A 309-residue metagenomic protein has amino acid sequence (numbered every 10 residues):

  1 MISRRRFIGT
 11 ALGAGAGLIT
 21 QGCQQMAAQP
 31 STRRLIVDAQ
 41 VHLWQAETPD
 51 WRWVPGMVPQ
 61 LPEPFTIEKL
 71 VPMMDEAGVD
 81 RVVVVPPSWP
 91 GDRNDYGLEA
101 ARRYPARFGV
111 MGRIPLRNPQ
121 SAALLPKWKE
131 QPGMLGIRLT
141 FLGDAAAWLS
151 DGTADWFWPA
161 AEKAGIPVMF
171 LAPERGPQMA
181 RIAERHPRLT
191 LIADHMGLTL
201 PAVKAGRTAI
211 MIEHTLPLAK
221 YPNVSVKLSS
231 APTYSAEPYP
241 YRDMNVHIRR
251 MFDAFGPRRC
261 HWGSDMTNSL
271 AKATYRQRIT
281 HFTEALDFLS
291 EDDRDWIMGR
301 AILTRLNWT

Functional and structural regions predicted by a protein language model:
I2-Q25, Q29-A39, P55-R81, R249-R250 (+2 more regions): Mid-to-C-terminal alpha-helical segments outside catalytic/metal-binding sites
Q40, M74, G97, A161 (+3 more regions): Conserved, mostly hydrophobic/aromatic
Q40-W44, H195: Histidine-centered divalent metal-coordination motifs
Q45-E68, M73-A77, Q131-R138, L189-T190 (+2 more regions): Active-site gating loops and adjacent loop-to-helix segments of metal-dependent hydrolytic enzymes
R81, P90-E174, R181, S225-A231: Active-site gating/metal-coordination segments in enzymes
V85-G91, A301: Short, solvent-exposed turn/loop segments enriched in Gly/Ser/Thr/Pro and often Arg
D92-R107, H247-D253, R278-A285: Short, electropositive alpha-helical surface patch
L135, W148-H261: Catalytic pocket-lining loop regions of alpha/beta-barrel enzymes, especially the amidohydrolase/enolase/GH5 lineages
